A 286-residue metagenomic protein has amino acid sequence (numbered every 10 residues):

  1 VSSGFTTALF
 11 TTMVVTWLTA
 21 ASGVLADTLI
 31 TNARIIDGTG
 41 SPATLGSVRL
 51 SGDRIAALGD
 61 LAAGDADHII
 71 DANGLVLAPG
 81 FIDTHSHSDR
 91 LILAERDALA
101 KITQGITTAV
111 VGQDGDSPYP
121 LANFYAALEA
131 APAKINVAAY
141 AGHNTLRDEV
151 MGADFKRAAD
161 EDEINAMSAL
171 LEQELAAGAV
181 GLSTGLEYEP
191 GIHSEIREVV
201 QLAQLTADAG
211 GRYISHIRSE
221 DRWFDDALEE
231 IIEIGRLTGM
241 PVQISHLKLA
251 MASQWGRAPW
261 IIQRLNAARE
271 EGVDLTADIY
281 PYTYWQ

Functional and structural regions predicted by a protein language model:
V1-T7: N-terminal secretory signal peptides that target proteins for export/translocation
T7-A20: Bacterial N-terminal signal peptides
V24-A26: Boundary at the C-terminal end of the N-terminal hydrophobic targeting segment
L29-N32: A short, Gly/Thr-enriched small/hydrophobic beta-strand-prone motif that recurs across taxa
I35-G80: Histidine-rich, glycine-flanked metal-binding segment
A72-L77, F81-I82, S86, A94-T184 (+3 more regions): Divalent-metal coordination cores built from histidine and acidic residues
F81-L91, Y213-S219: Histidine-centered catalytic micro-motifs
A159-T184, P190-Q286: Histidine/acidic residue-rich metal-binding segments in metalloenzymes
